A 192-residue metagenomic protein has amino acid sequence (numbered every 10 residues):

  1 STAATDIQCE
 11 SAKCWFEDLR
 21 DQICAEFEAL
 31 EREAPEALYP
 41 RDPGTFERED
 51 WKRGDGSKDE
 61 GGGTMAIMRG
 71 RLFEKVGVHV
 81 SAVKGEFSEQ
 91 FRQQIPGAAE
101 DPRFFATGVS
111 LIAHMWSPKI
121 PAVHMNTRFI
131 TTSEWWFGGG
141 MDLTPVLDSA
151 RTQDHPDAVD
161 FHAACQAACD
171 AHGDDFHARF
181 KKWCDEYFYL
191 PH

Functional and structural regions predicted by a protein language model:
A4-P96: Gly/Pro-rich turn-and-neighbor structural signature
A4-W15, E100, M115, Q153 (+1 more regions): Conserved aromatic-histidine-acidic binding/catalytic patches
K13, R20, C24, S110 (+2 more regions): Short, well-ordered alpha-helical packing segments
C24, E28-R32, S117, R128 (+2 more regions): Hydrophobic/aromatic-lined pockets within catalytic cores
G61-G139: Internal mixed beta-strand/loop scaffold within catalytic domains of large alpha/beta enzymes
S133-R179: Compact, glycine/acidic-enriched structural inserts
H172-H192: A contiguous, surface-oriented mixed alpha/beta subdomain in the mid-to-C-terminal portion of proteins that forms
